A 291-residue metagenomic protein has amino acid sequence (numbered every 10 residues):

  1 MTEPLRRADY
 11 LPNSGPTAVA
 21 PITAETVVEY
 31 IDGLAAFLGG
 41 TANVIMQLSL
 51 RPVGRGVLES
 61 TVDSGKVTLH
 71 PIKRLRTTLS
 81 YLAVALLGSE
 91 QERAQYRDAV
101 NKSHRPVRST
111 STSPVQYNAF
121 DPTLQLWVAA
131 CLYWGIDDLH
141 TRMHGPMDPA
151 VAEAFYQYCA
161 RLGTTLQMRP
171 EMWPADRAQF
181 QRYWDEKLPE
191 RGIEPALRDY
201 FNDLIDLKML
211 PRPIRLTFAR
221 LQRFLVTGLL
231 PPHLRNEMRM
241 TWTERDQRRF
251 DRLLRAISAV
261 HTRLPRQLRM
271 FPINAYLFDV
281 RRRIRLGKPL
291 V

Functional and structural regions predicted by a protein language model:
M1-V291: Mature, function-bearing regions of proteins
